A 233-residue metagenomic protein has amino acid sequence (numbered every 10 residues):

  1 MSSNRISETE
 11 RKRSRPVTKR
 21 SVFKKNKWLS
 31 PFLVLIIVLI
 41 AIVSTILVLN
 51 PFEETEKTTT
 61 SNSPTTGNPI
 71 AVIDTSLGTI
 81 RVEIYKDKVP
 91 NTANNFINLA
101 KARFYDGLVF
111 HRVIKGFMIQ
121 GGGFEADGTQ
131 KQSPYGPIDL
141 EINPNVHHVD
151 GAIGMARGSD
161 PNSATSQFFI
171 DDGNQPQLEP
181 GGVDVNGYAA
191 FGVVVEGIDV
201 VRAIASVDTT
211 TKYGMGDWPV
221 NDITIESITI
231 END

Functional and structural regions predicted by a protein language model:
S2-D233: Cyclophilin-like peptidyl-prolyl cis-trans isomerases
